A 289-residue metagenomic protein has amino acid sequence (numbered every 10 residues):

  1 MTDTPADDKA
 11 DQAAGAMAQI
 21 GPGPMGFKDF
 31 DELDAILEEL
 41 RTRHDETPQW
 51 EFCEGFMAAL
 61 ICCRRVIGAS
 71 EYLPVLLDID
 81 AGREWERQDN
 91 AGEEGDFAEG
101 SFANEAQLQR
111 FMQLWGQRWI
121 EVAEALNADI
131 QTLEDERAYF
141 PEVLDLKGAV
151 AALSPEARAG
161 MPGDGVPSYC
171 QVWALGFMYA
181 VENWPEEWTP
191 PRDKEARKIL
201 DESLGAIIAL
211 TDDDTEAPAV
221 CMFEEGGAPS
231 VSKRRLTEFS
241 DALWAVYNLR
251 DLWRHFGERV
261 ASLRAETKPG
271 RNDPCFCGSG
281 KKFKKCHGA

Functional and structural regions predicted by a protein language model:
M1-A289: Acidic/negatively charged segments and metal-coordination signatures
